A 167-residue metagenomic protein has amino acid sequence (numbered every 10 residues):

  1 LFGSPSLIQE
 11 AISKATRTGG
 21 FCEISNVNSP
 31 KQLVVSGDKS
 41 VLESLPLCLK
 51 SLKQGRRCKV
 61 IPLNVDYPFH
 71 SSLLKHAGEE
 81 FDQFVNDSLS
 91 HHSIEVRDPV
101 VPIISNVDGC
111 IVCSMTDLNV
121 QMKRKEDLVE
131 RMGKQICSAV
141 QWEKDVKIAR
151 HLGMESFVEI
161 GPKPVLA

Functional and structural regions predicted by a protein language model:
L1-E126, E130-Q135: Alpha/beta catalytic cores of group-transfer enzymes, especially the acyltransferase/condensing modules of polyketide
V120-A167: Flexible, low-complexity segments
